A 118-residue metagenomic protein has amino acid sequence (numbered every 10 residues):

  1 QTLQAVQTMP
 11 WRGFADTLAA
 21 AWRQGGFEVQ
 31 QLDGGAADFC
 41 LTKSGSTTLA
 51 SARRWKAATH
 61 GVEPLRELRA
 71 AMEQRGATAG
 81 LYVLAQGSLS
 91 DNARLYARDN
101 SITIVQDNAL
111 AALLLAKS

Functional and structural regions predicted by a protein language model:
Q1-S118: Mixed-charge (Asp/Glu-Lys/Arg
